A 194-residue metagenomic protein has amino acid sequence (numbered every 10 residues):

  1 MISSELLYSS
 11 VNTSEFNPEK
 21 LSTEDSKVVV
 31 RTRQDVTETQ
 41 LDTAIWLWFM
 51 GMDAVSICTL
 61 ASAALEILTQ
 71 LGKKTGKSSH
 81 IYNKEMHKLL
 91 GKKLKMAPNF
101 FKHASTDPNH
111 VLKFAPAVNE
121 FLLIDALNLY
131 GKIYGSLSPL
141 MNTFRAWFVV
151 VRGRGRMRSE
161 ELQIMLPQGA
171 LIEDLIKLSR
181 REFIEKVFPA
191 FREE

Functional and structural regions predicted by a protein language model:
M1-S22, R158, L171-E194: Long, acidic, intrinsically disordered low-complexity segments
I2-D53: Charged alpha-helical initiation segments
T32, V36-T39, M52-A63, L89-M96: Short, well-structured alpha-helical interface segments that form or flank functional binding sites
W46, T69-K73, N99-D107: Charged/polar positions within long, soluble alpha-helices
W48, D53-S78: Short, contiguous, well-structured surface segments enriched in hydrophobic/aromatic residues
K77-E85: Short, positively charged interaction helices/loops
K84-E182: Long, charged low-complexity segments
